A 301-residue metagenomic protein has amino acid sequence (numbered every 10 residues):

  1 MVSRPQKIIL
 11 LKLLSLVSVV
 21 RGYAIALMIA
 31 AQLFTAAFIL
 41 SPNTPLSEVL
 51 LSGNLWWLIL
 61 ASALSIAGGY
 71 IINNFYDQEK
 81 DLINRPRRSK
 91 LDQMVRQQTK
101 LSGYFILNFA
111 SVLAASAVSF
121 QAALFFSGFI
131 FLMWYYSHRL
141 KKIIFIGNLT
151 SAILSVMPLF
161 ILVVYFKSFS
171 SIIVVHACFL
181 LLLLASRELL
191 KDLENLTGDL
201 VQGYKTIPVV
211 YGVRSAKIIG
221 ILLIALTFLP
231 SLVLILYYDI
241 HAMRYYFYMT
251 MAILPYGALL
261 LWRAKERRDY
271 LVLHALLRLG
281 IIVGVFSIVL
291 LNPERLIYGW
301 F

Functional and structural regions predicted by a protein language model:
M1-F301: Multi-pass alpha-helical membrane architecture of UbiA-family and related isoprenoid/lipid prenyltransferases
